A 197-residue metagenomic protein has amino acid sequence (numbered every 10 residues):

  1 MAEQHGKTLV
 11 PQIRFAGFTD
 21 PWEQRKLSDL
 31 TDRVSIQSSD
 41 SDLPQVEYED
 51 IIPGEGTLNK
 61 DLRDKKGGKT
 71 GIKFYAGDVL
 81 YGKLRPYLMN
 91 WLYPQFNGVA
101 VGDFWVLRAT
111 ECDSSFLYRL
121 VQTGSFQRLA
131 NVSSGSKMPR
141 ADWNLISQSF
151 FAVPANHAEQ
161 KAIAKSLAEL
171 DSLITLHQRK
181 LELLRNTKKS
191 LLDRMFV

Functional and structural regions predicted by a protein language model:
M1-V197: Feature detects amphipathic, helix-rich regulatory segments
